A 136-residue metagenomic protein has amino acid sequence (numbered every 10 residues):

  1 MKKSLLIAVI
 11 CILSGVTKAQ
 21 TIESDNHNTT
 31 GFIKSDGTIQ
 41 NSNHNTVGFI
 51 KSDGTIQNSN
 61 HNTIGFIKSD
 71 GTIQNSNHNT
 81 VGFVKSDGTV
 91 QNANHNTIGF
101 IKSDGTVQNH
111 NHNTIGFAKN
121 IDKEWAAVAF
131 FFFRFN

Functional and structural regions predicted by a protein language model:
S4-L13: Sec-dependent N-terminal signal peptides
Q20-N136: Intrinsically disordered, low-complexity proline/glycine-rich segments
